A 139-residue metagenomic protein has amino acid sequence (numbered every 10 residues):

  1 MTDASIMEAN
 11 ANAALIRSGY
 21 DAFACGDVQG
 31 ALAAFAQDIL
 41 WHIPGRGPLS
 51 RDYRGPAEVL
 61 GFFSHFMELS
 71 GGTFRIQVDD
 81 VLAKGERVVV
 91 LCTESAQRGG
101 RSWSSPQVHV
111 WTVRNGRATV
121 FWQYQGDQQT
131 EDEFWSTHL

Functional and structural regions predicted by a protein language model:
M1-Q37, E133-L139: Short, low-complexity N-terminal intrinsically disordered segments enriched in polar/charged residues
Y20-F23, G72, G99, S104 (+2 more regions): Ligand-binding pocket scaffold of soluble enzyme catalytic domains
Q29-L32, A36-E86: A solvent-exposed, acidic/Ser-Thr-rich amphipathic alpha-helical stretch
L40, V89, T119-V120: General beta-strand recognition
D52, G100-W103, T130-W135: A short, polar/proline- and glycine-enriched secondary-structure boundary/capping micro-motif
S64-H65, V90-Q97: Short beta-strand segments that buttress and anchor functional surface loops
I76-V81, T93-S95, P106-T112, W122: Hydrophobic/aromatic beta-strand elements that line small-molecule binding cavities or substrate pockets in beta-rich
H109-D132: Short beta-strand edge/turn micro-motifs at domain boundaries
